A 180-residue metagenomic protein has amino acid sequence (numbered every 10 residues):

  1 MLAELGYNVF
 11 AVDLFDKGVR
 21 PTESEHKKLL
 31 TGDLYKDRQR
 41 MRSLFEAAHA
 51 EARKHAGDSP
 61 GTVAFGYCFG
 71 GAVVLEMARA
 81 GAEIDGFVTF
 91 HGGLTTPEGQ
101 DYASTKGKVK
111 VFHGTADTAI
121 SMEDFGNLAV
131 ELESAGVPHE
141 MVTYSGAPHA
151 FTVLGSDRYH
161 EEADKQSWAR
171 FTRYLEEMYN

Functional and structural regions predicted by a protein language model:
M1-H55, G155: Serine-hydrolase catalytic machinery in alpha/beta-hydrolase-like enzymes
A56-Y67: Alpha/beta-hydrolase fold nucleophile elbow
A64-G66, F90, F112: Short beta-strand immediately N-terminal to the catalytic nucleophile in serine-hydrolase-like folds
G66-G70, V74: Gly/Ala-rich beta-loop-alpha elbow adjacent to hydrolase catalytic centers
E83-G93: A conserved short beta-strand
T105, V111-H113, D117: Short beta-strand/loop motif that positions the catalytic acidic residue of the alpha/beta-hydrolase fold
A119-D124: Conserved alpha/beta-hydrolase "acid-adjacent" motif
G126, E133-N180: C-terminal catalytic histidine-bearing segment of alpha/beta-hydrolase fold enzymes
